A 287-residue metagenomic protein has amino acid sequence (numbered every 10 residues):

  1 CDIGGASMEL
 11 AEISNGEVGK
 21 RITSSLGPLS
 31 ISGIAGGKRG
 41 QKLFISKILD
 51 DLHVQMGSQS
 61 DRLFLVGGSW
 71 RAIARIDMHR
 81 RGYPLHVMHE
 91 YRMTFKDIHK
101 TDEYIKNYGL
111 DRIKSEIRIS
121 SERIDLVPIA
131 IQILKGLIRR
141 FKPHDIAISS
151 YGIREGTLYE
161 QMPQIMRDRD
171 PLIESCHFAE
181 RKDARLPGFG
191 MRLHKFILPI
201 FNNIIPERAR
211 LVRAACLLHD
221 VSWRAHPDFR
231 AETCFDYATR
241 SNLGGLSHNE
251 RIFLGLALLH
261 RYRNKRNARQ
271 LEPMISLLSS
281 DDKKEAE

Functional and structural regions predicted by a protein language model:
C1-D2, Q55: Replace "in large, NTP-powered and nucleic-acid-processing enzymes" with "in large, NTP-powered factors and other
D2-I3, S150: Glycine-rich, histidine-containing beta strand-loop boundary motifs that form or position
I3-E9: Short glycine/serine/threonine-rich phosphate/pyrophosphate-binding segments that cradle anionic phosphate groups
E12-E287: Helical "lid/coupling" subdomains associated with nucleotide-phosphate turnover
